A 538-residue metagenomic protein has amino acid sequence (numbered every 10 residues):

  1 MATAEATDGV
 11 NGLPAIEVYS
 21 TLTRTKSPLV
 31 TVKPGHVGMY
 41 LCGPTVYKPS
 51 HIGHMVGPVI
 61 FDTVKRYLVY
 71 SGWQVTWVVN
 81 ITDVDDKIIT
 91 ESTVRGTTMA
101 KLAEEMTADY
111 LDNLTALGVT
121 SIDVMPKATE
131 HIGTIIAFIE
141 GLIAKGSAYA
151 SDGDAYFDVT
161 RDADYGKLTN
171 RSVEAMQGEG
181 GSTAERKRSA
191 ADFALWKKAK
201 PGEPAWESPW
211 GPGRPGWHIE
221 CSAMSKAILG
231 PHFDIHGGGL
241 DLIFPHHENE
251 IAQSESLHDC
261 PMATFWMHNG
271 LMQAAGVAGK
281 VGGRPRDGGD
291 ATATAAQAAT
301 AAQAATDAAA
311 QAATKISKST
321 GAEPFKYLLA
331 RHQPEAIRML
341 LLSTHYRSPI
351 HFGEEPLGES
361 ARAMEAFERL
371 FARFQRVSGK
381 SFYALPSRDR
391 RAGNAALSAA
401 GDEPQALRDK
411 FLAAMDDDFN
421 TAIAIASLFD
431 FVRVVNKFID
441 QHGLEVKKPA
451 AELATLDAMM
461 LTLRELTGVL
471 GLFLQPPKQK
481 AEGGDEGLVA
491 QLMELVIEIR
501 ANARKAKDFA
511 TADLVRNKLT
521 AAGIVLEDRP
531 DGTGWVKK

Functional and structural regions predicted by a protein language model:
A2-A4, V10, A275, K280 (+2 more regions): Structural preference for alpha-helix termini/caps and helix-kink/transition segments
A2-Y47, P58, D62, T76 (+2 more regions): Alpha-helical recognition segments enriched in aromatics with Gly/Pro capping that present substrate-recognition
T23-K26, V32-G118, W535: N-terminal, positively charged nucleic-acid-binding surface of large information/translation enzymes
W73, S147, I524: Short phosphate-binding/catalytic loops that engage adenosine nucleotides
V79, V124-E130, N269-G270: Acidic carboxylate-rich catalytic motifs and surrounding loops in phosphoryl-/glycosyl-chemistry enzymes
S92-M99, D123-T129, G211, G239-L240: The substrate-binding groove and active-site-proximal loops of carbohydrate-active enzymes, especially glycoside
